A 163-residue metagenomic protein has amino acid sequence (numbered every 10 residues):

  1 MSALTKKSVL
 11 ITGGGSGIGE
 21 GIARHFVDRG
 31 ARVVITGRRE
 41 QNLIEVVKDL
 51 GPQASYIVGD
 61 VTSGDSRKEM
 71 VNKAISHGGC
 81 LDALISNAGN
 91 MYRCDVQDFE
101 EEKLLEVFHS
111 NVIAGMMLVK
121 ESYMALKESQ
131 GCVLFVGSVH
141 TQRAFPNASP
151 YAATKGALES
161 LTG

Functional and structural regions predicted by a protein language model:
G15-G17: Conserved glycine-rich cofactor-binding loop
G59-M70, E101: The beta1-alpha1 cofactor-binding region of Rossmann-like NAD(H)/NADP(H)-dependent oxidoreductases
N87-Y92: Conserved NAD(P)H cofactor-binding loop of Rossmann-fold oxidoreductase domains
D95-V96, K103-F108: Substrate-binding pocket helix/loop in short-chain dehydrogenase/reductase
V96-Q97, R143-S149: Active-site loop immediately N-terminal to the catalytic Tyr-X3-Lys motif of short-chain dehydrogenase/reductase
V119, T154: Active-site helix of classical SDR
S138: Residue(s) in the substrate-gating loop at a strand-loop-helix junction that position the organic substrate next
